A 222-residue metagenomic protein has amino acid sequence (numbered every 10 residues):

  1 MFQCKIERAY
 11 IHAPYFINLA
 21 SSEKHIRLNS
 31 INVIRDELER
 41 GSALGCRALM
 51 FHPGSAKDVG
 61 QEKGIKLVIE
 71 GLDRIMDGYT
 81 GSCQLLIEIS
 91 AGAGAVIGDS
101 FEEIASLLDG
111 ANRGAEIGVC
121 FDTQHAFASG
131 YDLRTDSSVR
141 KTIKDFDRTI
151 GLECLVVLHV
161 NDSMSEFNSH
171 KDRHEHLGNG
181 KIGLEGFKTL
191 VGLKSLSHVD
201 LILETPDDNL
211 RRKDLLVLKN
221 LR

Functional and structural regions predicted by a protein language model:
F2-A9, F16, E23-H25, Y79 (+1 more regions): Terminal, non-globular segments
F2-K5, D77-C83, A111-E116, T149-E153 (+1 more regions): Short helix-capping segments at alpha-helix termini
A9-A13, L49-F51, L85-I87, I117-D122 (+2 more regions): Hydrophobic faces of well-ordered beta-strands that scaffold small-molecule active sites in alpha/beta enzyme cores
P14-F16, G54-A56, E88-G94, Q124-A128 (+3 more regions): Active-site beta-loop-alpha junctions enriched in small/polar residues
L19-G118: Active-site acidic/histidine proton-transfer and metal-coordination neighborhood in alpha/beta enzyme cores
E62, I97-A105, F127-H198: Gly/Pro-rich active-site loop or hairpin
N209-R222: C-terminal helical cap(s) of enzyme catalytic domains, especially alpha/beta-barrels
